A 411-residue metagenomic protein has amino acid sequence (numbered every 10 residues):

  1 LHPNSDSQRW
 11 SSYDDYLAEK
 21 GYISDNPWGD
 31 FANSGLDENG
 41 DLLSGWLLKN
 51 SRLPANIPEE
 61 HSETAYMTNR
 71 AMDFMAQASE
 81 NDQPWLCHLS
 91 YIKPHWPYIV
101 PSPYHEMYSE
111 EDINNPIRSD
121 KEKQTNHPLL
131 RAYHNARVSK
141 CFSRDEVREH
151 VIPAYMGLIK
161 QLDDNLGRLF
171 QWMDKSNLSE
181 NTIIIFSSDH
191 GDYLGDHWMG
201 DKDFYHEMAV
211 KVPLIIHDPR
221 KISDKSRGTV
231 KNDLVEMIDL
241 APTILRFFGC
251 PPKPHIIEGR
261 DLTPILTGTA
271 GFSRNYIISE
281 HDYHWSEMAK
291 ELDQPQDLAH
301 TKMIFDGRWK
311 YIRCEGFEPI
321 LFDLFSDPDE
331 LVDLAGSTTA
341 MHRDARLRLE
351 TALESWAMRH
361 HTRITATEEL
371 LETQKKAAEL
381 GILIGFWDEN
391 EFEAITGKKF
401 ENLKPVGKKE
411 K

Functional and structural regions predicted by a protein language model:
L1-I57: Catalytic-site neighborhoods of secreted/periplasmic enzymes that process anionic sulfate/phosphate groups
A18-I23, G29, E207-M208, S279-G336 (+2 more regions): C-terminal, low-complexity/hydrophilic appendages and adjacent surface loops of extracellular/periplasmic anionic
E60, Q124-T125, H150-K160, F204-V212 (+4 more regions): A short beta-strand-to-alpha-helix junction
S62-S79, K140-T182: A long, amphipathic alpha-helix that forms part of the scaffold/cap immediately adjacent to metal-dependent active
D73-S119, N135-H150, Y193: Active-site His/acidic residue clusters
P97-P103, M107, Q171-E236: Histidine-centered active-site microenvironments of extracellular/periplasmic hydrolases and transferases
S139-H150, L158, G336-K411: Long, internal low-complexity/basic segments
H190-D196, K202, I238-A241, R246-L324 (+1 more regions): C-terminal cap/loop subdomain of S1 sulfatases and analogous C-terminal strand-loop tails that border
